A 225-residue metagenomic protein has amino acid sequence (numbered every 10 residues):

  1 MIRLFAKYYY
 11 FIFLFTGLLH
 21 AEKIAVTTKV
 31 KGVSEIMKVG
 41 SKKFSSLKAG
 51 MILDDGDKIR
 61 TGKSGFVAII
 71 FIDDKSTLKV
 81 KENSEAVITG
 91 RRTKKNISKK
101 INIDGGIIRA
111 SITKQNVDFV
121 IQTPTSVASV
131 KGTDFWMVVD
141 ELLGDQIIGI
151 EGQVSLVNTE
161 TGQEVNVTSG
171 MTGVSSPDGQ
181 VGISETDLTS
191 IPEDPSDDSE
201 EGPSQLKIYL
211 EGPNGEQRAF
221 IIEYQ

Functional and structural regions predicted by a protein language model:
I2-Y9, E22-K23, F44-A49, G62 (+4 more regions): C-terminal interaction modules
I12-A21: Hydrophobic h-region of N-terminal signal peptides that target proteins for export in Gram-negative bacteria
E22-G40, G62-G65, E82-S84, I88-R91 (+4 more regions): Glycine- and acidic-residue-biased ligand/ion/polar-headgroup-sensing regions
K38-K43, D55: N-terminal "first-domain core" detector
D57-T61: A short, solvent-exposed beta-strand micro-motif common in secreted/extracellular proteins
V127: Active-site-proximal inter-transmembrane loops
